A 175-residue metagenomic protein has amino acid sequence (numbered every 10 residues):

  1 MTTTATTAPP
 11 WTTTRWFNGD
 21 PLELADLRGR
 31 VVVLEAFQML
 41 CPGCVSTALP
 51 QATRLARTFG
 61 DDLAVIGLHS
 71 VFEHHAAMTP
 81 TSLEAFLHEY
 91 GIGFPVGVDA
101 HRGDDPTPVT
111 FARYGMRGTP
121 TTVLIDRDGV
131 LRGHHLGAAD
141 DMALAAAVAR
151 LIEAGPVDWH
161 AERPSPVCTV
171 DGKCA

Functional and structural regions predicted by a protein language model:
M1-R28, A146-A175: Non-globular targeting/processing and membrane-anchoring segments
P9, P42-G43, P50, R54 (+3 more regions): Proline-centered helix-kink/hinge sites
E23-A48, A52, V65: Short active-site neighborhood of thiol/selenol oxidoreductases, capturing the structured segment around
R28-R30, D61, I92, M116: Active-site acidic short loop of glycosyltransferases
A36-F37, L68-S70, D99-H101, A138: Active-site-proximal beta-strand/loop segments in catalytic clefts of secreted hydrolases
V45-Y90, H101-T107: Structural microenvironment flanking redox-active thiols in thiol-disulfide oxidoreductases
Y90-I92, D99-A149: Thiol/disulfide oxidoreductase modules built on the thioredoxin-like
